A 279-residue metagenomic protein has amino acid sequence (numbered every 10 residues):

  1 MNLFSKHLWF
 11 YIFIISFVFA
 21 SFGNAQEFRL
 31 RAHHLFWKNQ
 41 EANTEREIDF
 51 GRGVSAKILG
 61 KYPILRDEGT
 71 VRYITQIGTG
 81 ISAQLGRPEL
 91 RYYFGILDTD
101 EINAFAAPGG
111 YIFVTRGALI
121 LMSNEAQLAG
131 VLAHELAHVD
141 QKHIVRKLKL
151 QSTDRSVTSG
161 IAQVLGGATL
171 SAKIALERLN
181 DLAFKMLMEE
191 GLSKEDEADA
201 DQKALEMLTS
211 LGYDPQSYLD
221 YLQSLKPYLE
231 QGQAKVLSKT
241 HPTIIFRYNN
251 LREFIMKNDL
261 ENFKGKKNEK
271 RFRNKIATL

Functional and structural regions predicted by a protein language model:
M1-Y11: Bacterial N-terminal signal peptides that target proteins for export
S5, F22-G53, A83-N103, I120 (+2 more regions): C-terminal capping/extension segments of zinc metalloprotease domains
W9-A20: Bacterial N-terminal signal peptides
R46-G86: N-terminal, post-signal-peptide region of Sec/Tat-exported proteins
F113, Q127-E135, S152, S156 (+1 more regions): Short alpha-helical catalytic segment bearing the HExxH-like zincin motif of zinc-dependent metalloproteases
L119, A126-Q127, L136-S152, A168: Catalytic Zn2+-binding segment of zinc metalloproteases
I144-A168, I174-A175, L219: Post-HEXXH active-site segment of zinc metalloproteases
L179-F184: Active-site-proximal segment of zinc-dependent metalloprotease catalytic domains
